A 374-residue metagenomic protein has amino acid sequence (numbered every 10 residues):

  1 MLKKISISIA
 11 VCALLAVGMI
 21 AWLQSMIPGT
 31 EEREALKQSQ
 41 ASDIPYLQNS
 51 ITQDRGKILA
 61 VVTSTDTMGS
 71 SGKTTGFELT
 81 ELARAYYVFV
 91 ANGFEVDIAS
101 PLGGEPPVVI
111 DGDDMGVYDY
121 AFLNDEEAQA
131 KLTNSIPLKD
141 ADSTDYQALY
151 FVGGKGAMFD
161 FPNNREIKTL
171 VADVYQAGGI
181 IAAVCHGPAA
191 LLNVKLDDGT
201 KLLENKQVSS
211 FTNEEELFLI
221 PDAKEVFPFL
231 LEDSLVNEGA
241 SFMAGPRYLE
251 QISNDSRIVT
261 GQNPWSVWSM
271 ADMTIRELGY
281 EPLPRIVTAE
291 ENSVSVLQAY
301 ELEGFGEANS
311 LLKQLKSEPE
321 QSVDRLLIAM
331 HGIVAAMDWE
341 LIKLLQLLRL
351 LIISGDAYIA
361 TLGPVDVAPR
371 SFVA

Functional and structural regions predicted by a protein language model:
L2-Q176, A190-S209, E214-A374: Extended, subdomain-level signal for the structured scaffold at the beginning of enzyme domains
G179: Glycine-centered, small-residue-biased loops immediately flanking beta-strands in adenine/cofactor-binding cores
C185: Catalytic, metal-anchored helix/loop core of enzyme active sites in primary metabolism
